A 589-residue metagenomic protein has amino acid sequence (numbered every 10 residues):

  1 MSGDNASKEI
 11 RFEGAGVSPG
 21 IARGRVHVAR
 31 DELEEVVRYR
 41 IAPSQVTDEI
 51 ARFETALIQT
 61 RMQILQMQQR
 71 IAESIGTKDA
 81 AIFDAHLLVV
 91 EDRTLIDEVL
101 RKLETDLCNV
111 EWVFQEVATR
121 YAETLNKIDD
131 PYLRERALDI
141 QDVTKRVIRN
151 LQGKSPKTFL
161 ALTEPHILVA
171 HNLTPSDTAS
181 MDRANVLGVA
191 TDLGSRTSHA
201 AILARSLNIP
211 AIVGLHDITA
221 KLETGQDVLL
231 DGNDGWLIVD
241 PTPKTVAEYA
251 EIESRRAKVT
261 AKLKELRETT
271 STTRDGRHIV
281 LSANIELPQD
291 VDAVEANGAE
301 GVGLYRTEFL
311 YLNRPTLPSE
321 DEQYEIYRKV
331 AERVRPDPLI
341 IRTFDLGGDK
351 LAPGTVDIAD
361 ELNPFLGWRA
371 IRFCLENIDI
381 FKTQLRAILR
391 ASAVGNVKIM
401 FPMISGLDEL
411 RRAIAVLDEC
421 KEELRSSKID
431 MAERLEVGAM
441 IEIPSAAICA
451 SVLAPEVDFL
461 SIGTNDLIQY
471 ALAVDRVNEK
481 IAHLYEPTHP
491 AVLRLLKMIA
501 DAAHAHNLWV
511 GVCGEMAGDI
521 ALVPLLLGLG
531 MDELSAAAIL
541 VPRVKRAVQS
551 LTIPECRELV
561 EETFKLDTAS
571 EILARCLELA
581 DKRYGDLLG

Functional and structural regions predicted by a protein language model:
M1-R333, L339-L346, F373, N377 (+6 more regions): Non-catalytic, soluble scaffold/interaction modules
T260-G589: Conserved alpha/beta-domain cores
